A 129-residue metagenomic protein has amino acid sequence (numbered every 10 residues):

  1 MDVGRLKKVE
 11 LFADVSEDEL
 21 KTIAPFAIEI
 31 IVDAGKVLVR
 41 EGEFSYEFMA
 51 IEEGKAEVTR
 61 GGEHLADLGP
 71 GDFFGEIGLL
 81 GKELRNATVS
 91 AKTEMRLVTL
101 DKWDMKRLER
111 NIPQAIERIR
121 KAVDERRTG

Functional and structural regions predicted by a protein language model:
D2, D18-T22, L84-N86, K102-G129: A small-molecule sensor/coupling module
V3, K7-G61, L68-P70, A87: Regulatory nucleotide-sensing modules
S16, L65, R96, M105-R107: Generic "edge-of-domain/loop-turn" microfeature
V37, I77-L80: Short, solvent-exposed secondary-structure boundary motifs
T59-G62, K92-E94: Short strand-coil-strand connectors
L68-G69, I77-G78, L108-I112: A short, polar/proline- and glycine-enriched secondary-structure boundary/capping micro-motif
F74: Conserved beta-strand/loop element in small beta-rich adapter and peptidoglycan-binding domains
L80-W103: Ligand-binding loop in jelly-roll beta-barrel domains
